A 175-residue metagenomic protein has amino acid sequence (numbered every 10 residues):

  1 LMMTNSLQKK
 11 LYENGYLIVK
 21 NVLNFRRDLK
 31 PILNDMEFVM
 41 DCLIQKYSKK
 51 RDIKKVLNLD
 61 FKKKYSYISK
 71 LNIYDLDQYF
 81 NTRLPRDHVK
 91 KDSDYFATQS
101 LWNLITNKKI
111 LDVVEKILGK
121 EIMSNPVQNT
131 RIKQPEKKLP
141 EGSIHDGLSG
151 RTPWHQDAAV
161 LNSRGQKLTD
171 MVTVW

Functional and structural regions predicted by a protein language model:
M3-E13, K20-L161: Non-heme Fe(II)-dependent double-stranded beta-helix
L11-N14, T169-M171: Short, surface-exposed loop/turn motifs at beta-strand boundaries within globular domains
L17-V19, V174: Short hydrophobic-aromatic micro-motifs
V160-W175: Short, conserved beta-strand element in jelly-roll/cupin
